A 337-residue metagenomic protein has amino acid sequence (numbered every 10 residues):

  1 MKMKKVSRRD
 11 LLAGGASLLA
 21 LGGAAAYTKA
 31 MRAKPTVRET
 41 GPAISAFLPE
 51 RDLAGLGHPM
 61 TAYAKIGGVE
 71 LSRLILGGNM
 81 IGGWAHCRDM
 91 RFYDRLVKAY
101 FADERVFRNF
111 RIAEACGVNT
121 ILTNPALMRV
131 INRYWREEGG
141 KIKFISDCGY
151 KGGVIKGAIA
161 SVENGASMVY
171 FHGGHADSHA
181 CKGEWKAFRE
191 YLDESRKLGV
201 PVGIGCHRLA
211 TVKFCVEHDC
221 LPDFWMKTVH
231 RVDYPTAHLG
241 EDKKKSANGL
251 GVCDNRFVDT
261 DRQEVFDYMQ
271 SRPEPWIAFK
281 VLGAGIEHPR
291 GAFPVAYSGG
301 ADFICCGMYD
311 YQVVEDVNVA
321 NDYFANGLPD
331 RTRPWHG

Functional and structural regions predicted by a protein language model:
K2-L19: N-terminal secretory signal peptides and thylakoid transit peptides that target proteins across membranes
A26-S72: C-terminal segment of N-terminal export signals and the immediately downstream linker at the start of the mature
L76, V202, W276: Conserved, mostly hydrophobic/aromatic
L127-Y134, V154, D177-E190, Q263 (+1 more regions): Active-site-adjacent beta->alpha loops and helix N-cap segments on the catalytic face of soluble alpha/beta enzymes
I131-G139, A158-G165, D219, Q270 (+1 more regions): Acidic (Asp/Glu)-rich catalytic clusters
H175, V229-R231, G299-V313: Glycine-rich phosphate-binding active-site loops on the catalytic face of alpha/beta enzymes
G205-F293: Catalytic alpha/beta core domains of metabolic enzymes, predominantly
V313-R333: C-terminal helical cap(s) of enzyme catalytic domains, especially alpha/beta-barrels
